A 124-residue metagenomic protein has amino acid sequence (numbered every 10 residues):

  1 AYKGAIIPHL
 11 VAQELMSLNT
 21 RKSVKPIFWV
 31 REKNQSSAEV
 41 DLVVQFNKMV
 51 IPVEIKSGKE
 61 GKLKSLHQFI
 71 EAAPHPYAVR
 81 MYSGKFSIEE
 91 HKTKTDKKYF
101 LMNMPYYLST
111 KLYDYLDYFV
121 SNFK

Functional and structural regions predicted by a protein language model:
A1-K124: A cross-kingdom feature that marks ATP-driven nucleic-acid transaction machinery
